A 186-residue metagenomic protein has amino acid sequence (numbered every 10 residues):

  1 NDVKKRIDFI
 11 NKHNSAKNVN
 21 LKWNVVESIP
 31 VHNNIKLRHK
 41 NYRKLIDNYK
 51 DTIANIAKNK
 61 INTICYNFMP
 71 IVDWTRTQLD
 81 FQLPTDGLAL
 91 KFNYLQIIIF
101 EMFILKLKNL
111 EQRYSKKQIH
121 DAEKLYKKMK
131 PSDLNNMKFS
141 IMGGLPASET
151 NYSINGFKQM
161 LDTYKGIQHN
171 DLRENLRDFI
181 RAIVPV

Functional and structural regions predicted by a protein language model:
N1, S28-V31, F68-I71: Active-site beta-loop-alpha junctions enriched in small/polar residues
D2-N24, A54-K58, V184-V186: Acidic (Asp/Glu)-rich catalytic clusters
N20-K36: A short glycine/small-residue-enriched secondary-structure motif
I35-V186: Active-site acidic/histidine proton-transfer and metal-coordination neighborhood in alpha/beta enzyme cores
